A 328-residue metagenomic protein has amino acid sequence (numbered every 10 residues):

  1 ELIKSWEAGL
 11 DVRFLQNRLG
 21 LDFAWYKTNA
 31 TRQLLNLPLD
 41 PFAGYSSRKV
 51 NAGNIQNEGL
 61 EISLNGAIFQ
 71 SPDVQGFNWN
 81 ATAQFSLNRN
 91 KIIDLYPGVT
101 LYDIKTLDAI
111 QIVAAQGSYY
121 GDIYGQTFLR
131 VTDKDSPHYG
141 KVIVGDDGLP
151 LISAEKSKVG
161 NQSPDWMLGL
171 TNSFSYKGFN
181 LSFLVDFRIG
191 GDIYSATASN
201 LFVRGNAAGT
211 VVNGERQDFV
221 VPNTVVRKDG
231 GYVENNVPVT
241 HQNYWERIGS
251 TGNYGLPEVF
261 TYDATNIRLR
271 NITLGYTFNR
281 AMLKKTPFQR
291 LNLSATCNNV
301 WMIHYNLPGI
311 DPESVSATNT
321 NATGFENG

Functional and structural regions predicted by a protein language model:
E1-Q116, L256, F260-G328: Extracellular/periplasmic, surface-exposed regions of secreted and cell-surface proteins
E1-R13, G20, L107-V185, Y232-L283: Outer-membrane beta-barrel transmembrane strand signature
S5, N36, S46-S47, S63 (+15 more regions): Generic serine detector
A30, Q56, L87, F128 (+5 more regions): Intrinsically disordered, low-complexity sequence elements enriched in Ser/Thr/Gly/Pro
V50, F69-Q162, I193, N200-N236 (+1 more regions): Conserved small-residue
G190-N292, C297-N298, I310, S314: Extracytoplasmic gating/loop element in the C-terminal half of outer-membrane beta-barrel translocons and assembly
